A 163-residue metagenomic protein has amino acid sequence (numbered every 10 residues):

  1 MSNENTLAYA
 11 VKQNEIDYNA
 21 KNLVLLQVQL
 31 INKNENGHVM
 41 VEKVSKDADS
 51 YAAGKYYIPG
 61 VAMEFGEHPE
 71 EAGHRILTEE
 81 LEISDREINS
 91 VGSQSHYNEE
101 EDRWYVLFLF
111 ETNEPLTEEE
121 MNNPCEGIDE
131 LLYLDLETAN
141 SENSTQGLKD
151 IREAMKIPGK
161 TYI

Functional and structural regions predicted by a protein language model:
S2-Q29: Acidic, metal-coordinating catalytic segment for phosphate/diphosphate chemistry, firing primarily on the Nudix
L23-L25, A53, I58, R103-L107: Short connector loops at helix/strand junctions that flank enzyme active sites, especially segments positioning acidic
I31-K33, V44, Y97: A generic structural motif
N32-K33, V41, T112, Y133: Conserved hydrophobic "DFG−1" position in protein kinase catalytic cores
G37-E79: Conserved Nudix-box catalytic region and its N-terminal flanking loop in Nudix hydrolases and closely related
A62-R86, S95-G147: Unchanged
K149-I163: Charged phosphate-binding loop/patch that engages nucleotide di/tri-phosphates or the phosphate backbone of nucleic
